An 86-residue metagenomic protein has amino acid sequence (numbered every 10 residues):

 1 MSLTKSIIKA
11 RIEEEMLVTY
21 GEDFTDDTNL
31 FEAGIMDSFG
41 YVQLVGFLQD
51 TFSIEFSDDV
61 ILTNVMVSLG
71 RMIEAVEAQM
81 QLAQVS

Functional and structural regions predicted by a protein language model:
S2-M36, V42-V45, D50, I54-S86: Phosphopantetheine-dependent thiolation modules in NRPS/PKS and related acyl-activating systems
